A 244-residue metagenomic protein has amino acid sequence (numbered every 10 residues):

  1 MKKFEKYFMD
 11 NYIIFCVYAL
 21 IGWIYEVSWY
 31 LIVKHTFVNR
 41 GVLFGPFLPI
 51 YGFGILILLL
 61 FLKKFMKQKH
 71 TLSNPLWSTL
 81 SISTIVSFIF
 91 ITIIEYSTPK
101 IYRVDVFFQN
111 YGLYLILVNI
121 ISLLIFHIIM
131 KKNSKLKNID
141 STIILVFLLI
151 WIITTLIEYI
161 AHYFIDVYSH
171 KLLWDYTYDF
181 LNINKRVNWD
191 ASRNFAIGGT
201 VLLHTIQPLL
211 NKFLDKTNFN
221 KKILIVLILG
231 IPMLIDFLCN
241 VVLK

Functional and structural regions predicted by a protein language model:
M1-K244: Aromatic-rich, lipid-facing transmembrane alpha helices and their immediate juxtamembrane interface loops in integral
